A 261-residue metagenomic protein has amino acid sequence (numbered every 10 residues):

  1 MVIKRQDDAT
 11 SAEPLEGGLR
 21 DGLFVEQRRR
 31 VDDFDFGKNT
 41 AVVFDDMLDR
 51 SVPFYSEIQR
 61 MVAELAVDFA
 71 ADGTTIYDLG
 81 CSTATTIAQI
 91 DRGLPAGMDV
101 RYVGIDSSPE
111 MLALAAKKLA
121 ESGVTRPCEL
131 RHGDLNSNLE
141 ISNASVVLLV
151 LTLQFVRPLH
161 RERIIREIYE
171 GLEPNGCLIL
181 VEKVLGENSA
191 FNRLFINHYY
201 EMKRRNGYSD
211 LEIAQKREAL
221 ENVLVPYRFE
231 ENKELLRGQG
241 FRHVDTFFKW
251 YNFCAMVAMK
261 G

Functional and structural regions predicted by a protein language model:
R29-D33, K38-I58: Class I SAM-dependent methyltransferase Rossmann-like catalytic core, especially the SAM/SAH-binding loop
F54-D72: Conserved alpha-helix/loop element of class I SAM-dependent methyltransferases that forms part of the SAM/SAH-binding
Y77-D78, A84-S137: Class I SAM-dependent methyltransferase SAM/SAH-binding core
L139-V147: A short acidic, Gly/Pro-enriched loop at the edge of an enzyme's catalytic core that lines a small-molecule cofactor
E162-P174: A short glycine-rich, Lys/Arg-flanked "PGG" loop and its adjoining helix->strand segment in the class I
C177-R205: Conserved class I S-adenosyl-L-methionine
N222-Q239: Short alpha-helix
R242-G261: Core SAM-dependent methyltransferase catalytic element
